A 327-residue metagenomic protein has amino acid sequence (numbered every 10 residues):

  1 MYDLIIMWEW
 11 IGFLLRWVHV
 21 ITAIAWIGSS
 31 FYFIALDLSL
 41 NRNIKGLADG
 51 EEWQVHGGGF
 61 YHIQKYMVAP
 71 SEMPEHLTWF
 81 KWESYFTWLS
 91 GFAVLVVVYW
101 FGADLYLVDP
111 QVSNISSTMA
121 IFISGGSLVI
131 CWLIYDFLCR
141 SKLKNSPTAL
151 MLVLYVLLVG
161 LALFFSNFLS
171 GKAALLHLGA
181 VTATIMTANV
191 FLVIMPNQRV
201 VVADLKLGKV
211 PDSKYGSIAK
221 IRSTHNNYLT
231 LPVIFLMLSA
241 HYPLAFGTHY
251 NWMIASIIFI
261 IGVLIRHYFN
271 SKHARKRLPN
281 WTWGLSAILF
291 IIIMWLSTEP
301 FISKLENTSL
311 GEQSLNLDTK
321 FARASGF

Functional and structural regions predicted by a protein language model:
Y2-T308: Polytopic transmembrane helical bundles with strong interfacial aromatic enrichment
P300-F327: Membrane-interface segments at or immediately adjacent to transmembrane helices that form the boundary between
